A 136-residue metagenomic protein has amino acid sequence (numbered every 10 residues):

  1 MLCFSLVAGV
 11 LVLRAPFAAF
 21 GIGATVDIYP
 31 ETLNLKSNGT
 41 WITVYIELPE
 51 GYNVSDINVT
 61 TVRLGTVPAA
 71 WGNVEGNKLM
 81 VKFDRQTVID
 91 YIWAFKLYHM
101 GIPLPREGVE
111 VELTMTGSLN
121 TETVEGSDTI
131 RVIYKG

Functional and structural regions predicted by a protein language model:
M1-G21: Secretory targeting signatures
A19-T32: Low-complexity, acidic Ser/Thr/Pro/Gly-rich terminal tails and inter-domain linkers that flank the onset of structured
T32-G39: Short, solvent-exposed loop/linker segments at the N-terminal edge of repeated beta-sheet extracellular domains
T40-V44: Structural beta-strand segments of beta-rich domains
I46-N53: Short amphipathic, basic-aromatic surface patches that mediate peripheral association with negatively charged
V54-V67: Short, surface-exposed alpha-helix to beta-strand junction/turn motifs within ectodomains of secreted and cell-envelope
A70-S127: Structured beta-strand segments within beta-sheet-rich domains
G126-G136: Short beta-strand elements
